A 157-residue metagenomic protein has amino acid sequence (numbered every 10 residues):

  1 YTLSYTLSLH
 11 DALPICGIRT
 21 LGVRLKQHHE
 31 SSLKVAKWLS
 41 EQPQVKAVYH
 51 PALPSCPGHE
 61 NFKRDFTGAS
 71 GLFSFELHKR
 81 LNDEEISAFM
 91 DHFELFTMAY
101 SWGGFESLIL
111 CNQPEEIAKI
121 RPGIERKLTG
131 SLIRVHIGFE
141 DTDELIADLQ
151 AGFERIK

Functional and structural regions predicted by a protein language model:
Y1-L13: Short, small-residue-biased leader/transition segments that mark boundaries at the very start of proteins
H10, L33-E94, M98-G103, I117-I124: Conserved small-domain helix->loop->beta segment predominantly found in fold-type I
A12-K26, P43: Amphipathic alpha-helix from the class-I
G17, R24, S31-V35, A69 (+3 more regions): General structural feature for long, well-ordered alpha-helical segments within catalytic domains of soluble enzymes
I18, G68-L72, G130-R134: Short, solvent-exposed beta-strand edge segments and adjacent coil->beta transition regions
V23, K46, G71-F73, S107 (+1 more regions): Structural beta-strand/beta-sheet cores of well-ordered domains, especially the beta-sheet scaffolds that support
K79-L81, S107-K157: PLP-dependent enzyme catalytic core of the Aspartate aminotransferase-like
